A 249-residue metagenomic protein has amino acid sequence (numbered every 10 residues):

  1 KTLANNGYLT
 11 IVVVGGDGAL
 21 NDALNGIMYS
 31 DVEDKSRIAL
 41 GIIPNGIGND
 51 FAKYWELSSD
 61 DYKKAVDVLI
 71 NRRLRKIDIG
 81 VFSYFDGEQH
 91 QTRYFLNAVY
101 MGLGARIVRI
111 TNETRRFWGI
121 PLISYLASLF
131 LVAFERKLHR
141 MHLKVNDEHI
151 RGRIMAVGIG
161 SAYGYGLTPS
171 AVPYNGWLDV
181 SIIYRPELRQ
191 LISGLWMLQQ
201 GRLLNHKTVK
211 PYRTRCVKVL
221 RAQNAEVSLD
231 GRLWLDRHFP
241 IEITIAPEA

Functional and structural regions predicted by a protein language model:
K1-V14, N21-N25, S30, K63-K64: ATP/NTP phosphate-donor binding region
D22-L24, A52-K53, R106, G166-L167 (+2 more regions): Short glycine-/acidic-enriched loop or helix-start segments at secondary-structure transitions that form or flank
M28-G160: Catalytic core of DAGKc-family lipid kinases
Q89, G166-L167, R237, A249: Soluble, non-transmembrane catalytic domains of enzymes that act on hydrophobic metabolites at membranes
R115-I123, P169-Q190: Gly/Ser/Thr-rich active-site loops/lids in small-molecule metabolic enzymes that frequently grip phosphoryl groups
H139, R153, Y174-L178, R213-R215: A generic structural signal for short beta-strands and their flanking turns/coil linkers
V145-H149, I182-A249: ATP/nucleoside-binding phosphotransfer catalytic cores, i.e., glycine-rich phosphate-binding loops
A156-G166, A171, G201-L203: Phosphate-binding core of ATP-grasp and ATP-grasp-like enzymes
